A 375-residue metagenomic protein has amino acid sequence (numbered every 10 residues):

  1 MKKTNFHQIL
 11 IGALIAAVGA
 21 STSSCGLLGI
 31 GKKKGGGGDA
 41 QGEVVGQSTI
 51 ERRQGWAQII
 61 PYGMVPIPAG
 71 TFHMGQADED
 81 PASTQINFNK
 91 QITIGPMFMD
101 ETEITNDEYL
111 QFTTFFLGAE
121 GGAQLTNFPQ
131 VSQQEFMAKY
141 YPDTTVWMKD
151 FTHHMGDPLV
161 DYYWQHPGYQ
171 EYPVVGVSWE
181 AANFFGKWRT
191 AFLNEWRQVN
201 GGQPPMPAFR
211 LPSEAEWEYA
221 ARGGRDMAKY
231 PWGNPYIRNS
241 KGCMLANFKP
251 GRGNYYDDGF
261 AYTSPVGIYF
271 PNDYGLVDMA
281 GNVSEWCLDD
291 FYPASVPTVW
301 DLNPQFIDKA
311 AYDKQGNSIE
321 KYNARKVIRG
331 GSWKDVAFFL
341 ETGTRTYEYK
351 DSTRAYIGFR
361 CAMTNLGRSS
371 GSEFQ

Functional and structural regions predicted by a protein language model:
M1-G36, A220: Bacterial Sec-dependent N-terminal signal peptides
F6, C25-A215, R325, R345-Q375: Extended beta-strand/loop cores of jelly-roll/beta-sandwich
I15-A16, I60, V65, I86 (+4 more regions): Generic hydrophobic-segment detector
G37-V45, I67, H73, D78 (+2 more regions): Functional-site microenvironments in short loops/helix caps that host divalent-cation chemistry
